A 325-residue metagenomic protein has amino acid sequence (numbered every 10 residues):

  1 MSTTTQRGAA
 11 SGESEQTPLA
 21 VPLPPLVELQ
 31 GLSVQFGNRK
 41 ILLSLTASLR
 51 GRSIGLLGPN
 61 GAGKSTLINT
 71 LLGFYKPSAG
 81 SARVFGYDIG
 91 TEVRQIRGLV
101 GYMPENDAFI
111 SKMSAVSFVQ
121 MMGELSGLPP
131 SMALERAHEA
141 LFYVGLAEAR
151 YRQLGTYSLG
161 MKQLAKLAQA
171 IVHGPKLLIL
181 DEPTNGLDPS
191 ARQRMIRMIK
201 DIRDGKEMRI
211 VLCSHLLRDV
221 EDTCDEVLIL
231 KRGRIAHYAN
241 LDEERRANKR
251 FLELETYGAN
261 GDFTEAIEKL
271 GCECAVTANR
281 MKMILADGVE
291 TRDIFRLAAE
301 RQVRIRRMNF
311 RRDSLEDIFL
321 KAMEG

Functional and structural regions predicted by a protein language model:
P59-G63: Walker A (P-loop) phosphate-binding loop of ABC-type ATPase nucleotide-binding domains
L72: Helix-to-loop junction immediately C-terminal to a conserved catalytic motif
G80-T91, Q95-I96: Conserved ABC transporter NBD signature motif
Q120, E124, S131-A149: Conserved ABC ATPase "signature" region
L178-E182: Catalytic Walker B motif of ABC-type/P-loop ATPase nucleotide-binding domains
I196-L285: ABC transporter nucleotide-binding domain
